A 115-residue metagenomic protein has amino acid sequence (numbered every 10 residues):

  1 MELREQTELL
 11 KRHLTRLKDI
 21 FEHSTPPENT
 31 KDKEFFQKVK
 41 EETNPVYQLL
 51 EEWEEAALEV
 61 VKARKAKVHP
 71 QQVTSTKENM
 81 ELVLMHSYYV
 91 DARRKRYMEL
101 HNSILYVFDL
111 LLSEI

Functional and structural regions predicted by a protein language model:
M1-K31, H101, F108: Short terminal alpha-helical segments
M1-R4, E8, T30-K40, A63 (+2 more regions): Short, solvent-exposed segments of well-ordered alpha helices
L14-S24, L50-A57, K77-L84: Extended amphipathic alpha-helical scaffold segments
D19-W53: Alpha-helical segments in soluble extracytoplasmic regions
L49-H69: Short, solvent-exposed, charged loop/turn and helix-capping segments that join or cap alpha-helices on peripheral
K67-N79: Short, well-ordered alpha-helical segments that carry or flank key catalytic/ligand-binding motifs at enzyme/regulatory
K77-I115: Amphipathic alpha-helical binding modules
